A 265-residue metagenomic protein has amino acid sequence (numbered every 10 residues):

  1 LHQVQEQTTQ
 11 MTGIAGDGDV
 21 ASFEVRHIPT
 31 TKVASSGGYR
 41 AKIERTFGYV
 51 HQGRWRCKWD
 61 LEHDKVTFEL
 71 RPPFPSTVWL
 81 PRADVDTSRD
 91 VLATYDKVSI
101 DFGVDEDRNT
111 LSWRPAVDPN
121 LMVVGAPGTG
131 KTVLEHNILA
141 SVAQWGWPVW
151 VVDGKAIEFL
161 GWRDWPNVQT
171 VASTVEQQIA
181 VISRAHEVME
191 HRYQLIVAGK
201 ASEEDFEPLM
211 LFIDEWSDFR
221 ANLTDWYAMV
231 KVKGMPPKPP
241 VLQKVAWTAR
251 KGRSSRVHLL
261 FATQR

Functional and structural regions predicted by a protein language model:
L1-V91: N-terminal "pre-motor" subdomain/linker immediately upstream of P-loop NTPase catalytic cores
G13-A15, K58-D60, G103-V104, S112-P115 (+1 more regions): Replace "in large, NTP-powered and nucleic-acid-processing enzymes" with "in large, NTP-powered factors and other
D86-V197, E207-M210, S217-R265: P-loop NTPase catalytic phosphate-binding loop
